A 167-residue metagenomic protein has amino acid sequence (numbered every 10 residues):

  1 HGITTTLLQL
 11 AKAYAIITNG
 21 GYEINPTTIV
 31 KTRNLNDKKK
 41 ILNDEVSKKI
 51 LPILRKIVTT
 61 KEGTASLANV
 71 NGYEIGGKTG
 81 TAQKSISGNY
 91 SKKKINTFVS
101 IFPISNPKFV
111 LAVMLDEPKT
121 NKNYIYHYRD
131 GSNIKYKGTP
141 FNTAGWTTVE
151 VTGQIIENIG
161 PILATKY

Functional and structural regions predicted by a protein language model:
H1-K39, E45, L54, V58-Y167: Active-site beta-strand/loop architecture of penicillin-binding DD-peptidases
I50-P52: Loop-to-helix entry and N-terminal half of a specific, functionally important transmembrane alpha helix in multi-pass
